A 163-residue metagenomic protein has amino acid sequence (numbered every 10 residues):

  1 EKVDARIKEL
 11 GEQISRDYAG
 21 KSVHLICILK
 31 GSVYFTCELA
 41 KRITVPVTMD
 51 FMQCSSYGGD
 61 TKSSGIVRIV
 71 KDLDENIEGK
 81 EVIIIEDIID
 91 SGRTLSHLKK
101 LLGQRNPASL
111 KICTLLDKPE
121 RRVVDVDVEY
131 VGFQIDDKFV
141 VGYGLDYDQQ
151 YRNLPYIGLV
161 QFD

Functional and structural regions predicted by a protein language model:
E1-D163: PRPP-associated nucleotide enzymes
